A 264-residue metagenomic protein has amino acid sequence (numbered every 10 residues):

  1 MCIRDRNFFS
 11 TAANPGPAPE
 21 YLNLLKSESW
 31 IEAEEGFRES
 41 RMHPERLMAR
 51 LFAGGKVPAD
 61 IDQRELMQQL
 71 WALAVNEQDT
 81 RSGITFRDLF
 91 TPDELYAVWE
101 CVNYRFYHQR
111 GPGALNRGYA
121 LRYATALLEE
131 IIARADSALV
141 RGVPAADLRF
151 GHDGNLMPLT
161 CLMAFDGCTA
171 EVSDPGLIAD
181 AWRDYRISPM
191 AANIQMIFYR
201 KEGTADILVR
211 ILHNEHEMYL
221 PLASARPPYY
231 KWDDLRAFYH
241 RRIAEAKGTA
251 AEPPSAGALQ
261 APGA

Functional and structural regions predicted by a protein language model:
R4-D147, G151-A264: Signature for phosphate-centric chemistry
